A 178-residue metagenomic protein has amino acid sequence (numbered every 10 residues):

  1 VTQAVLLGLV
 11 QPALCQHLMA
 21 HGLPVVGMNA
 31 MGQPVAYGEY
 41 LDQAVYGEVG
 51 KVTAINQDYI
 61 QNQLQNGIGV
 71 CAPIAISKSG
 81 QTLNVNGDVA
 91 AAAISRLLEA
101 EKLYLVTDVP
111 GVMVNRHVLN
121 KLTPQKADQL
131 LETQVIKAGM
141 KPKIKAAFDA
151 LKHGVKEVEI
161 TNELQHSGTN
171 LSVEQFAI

Functional and structural regions predicted by a protein language model:
V1-I178: C-terminal catalytic "cap/lid" subdomain
